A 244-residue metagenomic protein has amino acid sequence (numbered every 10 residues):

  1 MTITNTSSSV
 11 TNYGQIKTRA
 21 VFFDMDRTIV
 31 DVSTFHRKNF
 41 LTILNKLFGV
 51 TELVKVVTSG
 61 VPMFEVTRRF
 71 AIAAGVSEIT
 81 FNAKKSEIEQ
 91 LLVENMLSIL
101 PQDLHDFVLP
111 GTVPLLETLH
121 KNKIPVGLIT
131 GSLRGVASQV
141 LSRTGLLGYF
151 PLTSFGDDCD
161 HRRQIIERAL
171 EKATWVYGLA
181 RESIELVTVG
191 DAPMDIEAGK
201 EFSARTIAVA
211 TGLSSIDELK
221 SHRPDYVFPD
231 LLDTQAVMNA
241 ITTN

Functional and structural regions predicted by a protein language model:
T2-S59, E65-A71: Active-site neighborhood of HAD-like aspartate-dependent phosphohydrolases
T11, K17, F22, L97-L128 (+2 more regions): Short, acidic loop-to-helix structural element flanking the phosphoryl-transfer center in phosphate-processing enzymes
F64-I79, A169: Helix-loop "lid/cap" segments that line or gate small-molecule binding pockets
G127, L133-T188, P193-F202: Substrate-recognition "cap/lid" segment bordering the active-site pocket of phosphatases
S154, Y226-L231: Short acidic-hydrophobic, aromatic-tinged amphipathic segments that line or gate anion-handling sites
T188-V227: Acidic, Mg2+-coordinating phosphoryl-transfer loop and its flanking beta/alpha structural elements, shared across
T234-N244: Short amphipathic alpha-helix with an adjacent loop that forms part of the alpha/beta core around
